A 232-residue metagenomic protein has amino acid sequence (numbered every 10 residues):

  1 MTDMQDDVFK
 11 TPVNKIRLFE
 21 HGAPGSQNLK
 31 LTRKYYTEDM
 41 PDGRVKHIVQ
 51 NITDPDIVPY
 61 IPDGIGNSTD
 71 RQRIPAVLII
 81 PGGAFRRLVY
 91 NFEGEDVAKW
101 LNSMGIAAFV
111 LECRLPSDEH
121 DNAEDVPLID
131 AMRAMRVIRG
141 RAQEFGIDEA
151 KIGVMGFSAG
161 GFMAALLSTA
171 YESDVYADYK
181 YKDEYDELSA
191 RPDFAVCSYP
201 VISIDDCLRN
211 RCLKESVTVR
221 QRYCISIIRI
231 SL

Functional and structural regions predicted by a protein language model:
T2-L232: Alpha/beta-hydrolase superfamily serine-hydrolase fold, recognizing
